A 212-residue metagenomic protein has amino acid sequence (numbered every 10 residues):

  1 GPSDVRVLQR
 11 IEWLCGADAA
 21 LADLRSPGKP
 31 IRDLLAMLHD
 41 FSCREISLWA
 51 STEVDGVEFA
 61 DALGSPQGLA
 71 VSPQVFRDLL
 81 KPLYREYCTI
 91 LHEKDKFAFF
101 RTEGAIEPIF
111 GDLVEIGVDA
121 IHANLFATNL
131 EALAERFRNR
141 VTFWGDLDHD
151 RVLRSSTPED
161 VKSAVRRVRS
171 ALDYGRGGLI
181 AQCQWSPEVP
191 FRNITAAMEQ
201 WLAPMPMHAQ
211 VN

Functional and structural regions predicted by a protein language model:
G1-N212: Active-site loop segments of alpha/beta catalytic cores
